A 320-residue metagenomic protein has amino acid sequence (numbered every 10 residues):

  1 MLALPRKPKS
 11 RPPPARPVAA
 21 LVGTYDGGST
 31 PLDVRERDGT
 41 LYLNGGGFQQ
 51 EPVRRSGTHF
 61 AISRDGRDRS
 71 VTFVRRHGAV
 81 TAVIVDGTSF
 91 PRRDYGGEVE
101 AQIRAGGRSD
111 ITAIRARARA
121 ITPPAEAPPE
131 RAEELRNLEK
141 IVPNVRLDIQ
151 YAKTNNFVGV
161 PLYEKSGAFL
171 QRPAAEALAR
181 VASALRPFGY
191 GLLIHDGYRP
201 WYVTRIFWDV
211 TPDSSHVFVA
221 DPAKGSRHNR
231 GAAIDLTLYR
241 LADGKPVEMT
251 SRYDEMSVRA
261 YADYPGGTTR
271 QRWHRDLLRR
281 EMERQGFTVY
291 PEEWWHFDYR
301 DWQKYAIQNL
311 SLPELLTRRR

Functional and structural regions predicted by a protein language model:
M1-A116: Peripheral terminal and inter-domain segments
L2-L4, F48-Q49, R55-D68, Y151 (+5 more regions): Generic detector of bulky aromatic hydrophobic side chains
S10-P13, L41-L43, Q50-P52, I114-A120 (+3 more regions): A generic short-segment signal for beta-strand/edge and adjacent turn/coil regions
A20, V203-F207, D235: Non-catalytic alpha-helical scaffold/packing segments enriched in small hydrophobic residues
A20-P31, M282-G286, E293, D298: K/E-rich alpha-helical interaction surfaces of small helical-bundle regulatory domains
Q102-H195, V210-E292, D301-R320: Extracytoplasmic cell-surface/polysaccharide-interacting catalytic and binding patches
W201-F207, F297-K304: Beta-rich nucleic-acid/ligand-interaction surfaces
